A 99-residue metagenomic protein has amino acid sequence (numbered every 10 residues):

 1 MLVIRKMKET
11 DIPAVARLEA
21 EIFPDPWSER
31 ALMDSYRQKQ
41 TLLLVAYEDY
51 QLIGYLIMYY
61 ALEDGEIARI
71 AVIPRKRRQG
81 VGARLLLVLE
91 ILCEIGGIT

Functional and structural regions predicted by a protein language model:
L2, K6-R75, A83-G96: Acetyl-CoA-dependent GNAT
Q79: Flexible nucleotide-binding loop
T99: Short acidic/polar active-site loop segments enriched in Thr and Asp
